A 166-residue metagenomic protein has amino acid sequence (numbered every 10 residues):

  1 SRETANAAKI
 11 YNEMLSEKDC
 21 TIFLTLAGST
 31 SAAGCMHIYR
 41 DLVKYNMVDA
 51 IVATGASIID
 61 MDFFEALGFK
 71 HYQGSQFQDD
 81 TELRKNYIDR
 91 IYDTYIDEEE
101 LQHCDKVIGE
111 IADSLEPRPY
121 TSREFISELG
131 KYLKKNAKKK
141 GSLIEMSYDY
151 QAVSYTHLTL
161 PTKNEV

Functional and structural regions predicted by a protein language model:
S1, A66-Y155: Cap/lid and interdomain-hinge subdomains that line or gate substrate/regulatory clefts in soluble alpha/beta enzymes
S1-K18: N-terminal, Lys/Arg-enriched amphipathic/low-complexity engagement segments that precede the first folded domain
A7-I10, G34-R40, K139-G141: Short alpha-helical segments and helix-capping/turn motifs at coil-helix boundaries
E17-T21, Y45-D49, D149-A152: Short coil/turn connectors at secondary-structure junctions
T21-A27, I51-A53: Short glycine-rich or small-residue beta-strand-to-loop segments that form or flank ligand, phosphate, metal/Fe-S
G34-H37, D62-G68: Short acidic, glycine/serine/threonine-rich loops at helix termini
Y39-I58: Active-site cofactor/substrate anionic-group-binding motifs, chiefly glycine- and Lys/Arg-rich phosphate-binding loops
T156-T162: Conserved small/polar residues in nucleotide/adenosyl-binding loops
